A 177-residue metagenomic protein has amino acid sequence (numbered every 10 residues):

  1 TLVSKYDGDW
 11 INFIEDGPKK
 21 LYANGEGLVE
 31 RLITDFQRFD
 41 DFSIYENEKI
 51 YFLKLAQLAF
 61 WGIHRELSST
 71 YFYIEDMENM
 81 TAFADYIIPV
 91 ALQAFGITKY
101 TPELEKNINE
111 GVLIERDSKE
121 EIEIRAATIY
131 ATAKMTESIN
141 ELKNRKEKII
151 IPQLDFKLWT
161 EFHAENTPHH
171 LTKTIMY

Functional and structural regions predicted by a protein language model:
T1-Y177: HhH-family (HhH-GPD) DNA N-glycosylase catalytic core used in base-excision repair
